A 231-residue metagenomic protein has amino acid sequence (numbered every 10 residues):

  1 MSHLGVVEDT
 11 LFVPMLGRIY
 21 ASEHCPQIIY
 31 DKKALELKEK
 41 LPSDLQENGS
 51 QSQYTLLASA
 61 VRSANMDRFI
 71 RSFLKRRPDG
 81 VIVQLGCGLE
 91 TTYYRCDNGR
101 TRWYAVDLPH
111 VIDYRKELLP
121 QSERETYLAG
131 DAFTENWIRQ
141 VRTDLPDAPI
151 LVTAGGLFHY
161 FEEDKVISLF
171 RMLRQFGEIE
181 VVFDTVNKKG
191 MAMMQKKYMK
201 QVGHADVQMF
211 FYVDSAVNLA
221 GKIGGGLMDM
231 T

Functional and structural regions predicted by a protein language model:
M1-V83, C87-G130, Q140-R142: Rossmann-like AdoMet
Y127, E135-I138, Y160-G177: A short, conserved alpha-helix within the catalytic core of class I
F133, H159, V186-M191: Short "lid" loop at the C-terminus of a central beta-strand within the Rossmann-like core of SAM-dependent
N136-D147: Short amphipathic alpha-helix with an adjacent loop that forms part of the alpha/beta core around
I150-G155, V166: A short beta-strand submotif of the Rossmann-like class I SAM-dependent methyltransferase core that lines
L151, F170-K189: Conserved beta-strand signature within the Rossmann-like core of class I S-adenosyl-L-methionine
A192-D206: Short, glycine-/aromatic-enriched active-site segment of Class I SAM-dependent methyltransferases
V207-T231: Short alpha-helix
